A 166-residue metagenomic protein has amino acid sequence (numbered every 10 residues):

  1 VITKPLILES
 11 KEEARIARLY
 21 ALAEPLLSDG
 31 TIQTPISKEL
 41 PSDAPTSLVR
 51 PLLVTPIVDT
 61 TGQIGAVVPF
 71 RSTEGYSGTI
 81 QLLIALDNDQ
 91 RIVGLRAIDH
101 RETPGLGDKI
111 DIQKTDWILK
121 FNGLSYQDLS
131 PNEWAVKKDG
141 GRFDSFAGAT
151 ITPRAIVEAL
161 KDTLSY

Functional and structural regions predicted by a protein language model:
V1-Y166: Flexible, solvent-exposed loop/hinge segments and secondary-structure transition points
